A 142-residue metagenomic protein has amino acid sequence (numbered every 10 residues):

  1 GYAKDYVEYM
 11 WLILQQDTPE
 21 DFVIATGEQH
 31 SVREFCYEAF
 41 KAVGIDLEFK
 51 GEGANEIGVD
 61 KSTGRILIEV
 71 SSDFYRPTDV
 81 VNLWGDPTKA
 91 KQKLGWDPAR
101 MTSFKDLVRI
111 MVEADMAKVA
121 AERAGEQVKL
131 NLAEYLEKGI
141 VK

Functional and structural regions predicted by a protein language model:
G1-K142: C-terminal substrate-binding subdomain of Rossmann-fold SDR/epimerase-dehydratase oxidoreductases
